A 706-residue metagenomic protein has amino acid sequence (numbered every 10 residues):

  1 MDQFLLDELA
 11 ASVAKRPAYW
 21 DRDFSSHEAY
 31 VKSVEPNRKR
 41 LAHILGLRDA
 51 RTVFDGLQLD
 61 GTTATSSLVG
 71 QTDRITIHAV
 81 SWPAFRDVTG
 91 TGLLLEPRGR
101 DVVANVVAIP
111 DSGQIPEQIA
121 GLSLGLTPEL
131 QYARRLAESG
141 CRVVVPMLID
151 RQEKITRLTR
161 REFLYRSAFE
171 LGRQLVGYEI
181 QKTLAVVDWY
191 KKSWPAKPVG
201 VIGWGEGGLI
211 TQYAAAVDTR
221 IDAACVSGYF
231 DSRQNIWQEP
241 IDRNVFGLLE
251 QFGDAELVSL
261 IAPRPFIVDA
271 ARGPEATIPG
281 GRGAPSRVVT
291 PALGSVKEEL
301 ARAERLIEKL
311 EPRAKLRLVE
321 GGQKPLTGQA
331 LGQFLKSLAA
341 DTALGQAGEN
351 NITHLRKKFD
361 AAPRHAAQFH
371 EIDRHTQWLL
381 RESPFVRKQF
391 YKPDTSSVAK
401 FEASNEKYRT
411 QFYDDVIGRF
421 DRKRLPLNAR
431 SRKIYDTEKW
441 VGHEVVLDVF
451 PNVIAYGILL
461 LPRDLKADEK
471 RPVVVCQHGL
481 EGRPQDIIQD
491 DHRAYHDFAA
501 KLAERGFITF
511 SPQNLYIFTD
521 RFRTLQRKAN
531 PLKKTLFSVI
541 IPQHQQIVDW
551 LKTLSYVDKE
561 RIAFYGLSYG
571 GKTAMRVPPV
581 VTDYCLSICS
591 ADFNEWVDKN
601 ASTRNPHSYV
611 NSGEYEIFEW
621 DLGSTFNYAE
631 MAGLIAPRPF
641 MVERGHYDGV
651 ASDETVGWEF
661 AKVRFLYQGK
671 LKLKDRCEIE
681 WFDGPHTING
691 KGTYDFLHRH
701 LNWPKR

Functional and structural regions predicted by a protein language model:
M1-G90, G172, Y178, L184 (+10 more regions): Alpha/beta-hydrolase-fold serine-hydrolase catalytic core, especially in secreted/extracellular enzymes
L95, I109-P110, P146, I202-Q212 (+14 more regions): Generic beta-strand/beta-sheet core signal
D101-S193, P198, W204, Y229-R243 (+2 more regions): Cap/lid segment of the alpha/beta-hydrolase catalytic domain
V103-A104, S139-R142, A196-P198, T219-A223 (+8 more regions): Loop/turn elements at helix/coil->beta-strand transitions in domains of secreted/extracellular proteins
I119-T127, F163-Q181, V201-I202, Q212 (+9 more regions): Alpha-helix capping and helix-loop boundary segments enriched in small/acidic/polar residues
R134, Q212-Y213, S259, A399 (+4 more regions): Alpha-helical segments flanking ligand/cofactor-binding loops in enzyme cores
D150-R151, E275, Y516-I517, Y565 (+1 more regions): Conserved beta-strand edge residues that scaffold enzyme active sites
V186-L260, D549-L622: Primarily recognizes the serine-hydrolase "nucleophile elbow" in alpha/beta-hydrolase and SGNH/GDSL folds
